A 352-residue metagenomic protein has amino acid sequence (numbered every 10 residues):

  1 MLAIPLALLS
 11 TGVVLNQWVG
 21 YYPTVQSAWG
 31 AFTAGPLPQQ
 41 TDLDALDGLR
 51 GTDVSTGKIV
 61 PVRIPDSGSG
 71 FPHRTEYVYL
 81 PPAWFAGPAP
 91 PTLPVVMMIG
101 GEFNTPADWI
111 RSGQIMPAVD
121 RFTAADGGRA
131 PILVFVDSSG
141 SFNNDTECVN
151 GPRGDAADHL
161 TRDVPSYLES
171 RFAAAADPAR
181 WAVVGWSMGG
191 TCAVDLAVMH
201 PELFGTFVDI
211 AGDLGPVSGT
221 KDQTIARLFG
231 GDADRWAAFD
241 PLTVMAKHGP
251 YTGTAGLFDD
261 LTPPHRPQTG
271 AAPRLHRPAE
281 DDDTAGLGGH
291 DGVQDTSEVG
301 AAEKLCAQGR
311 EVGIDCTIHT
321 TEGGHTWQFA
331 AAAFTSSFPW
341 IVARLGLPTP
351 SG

Functional and structural regions predicted by a protein language model:
M1-G352: Non-catalytic cap/lid and distal C-terminal segments of serine-dependent acyl enzymes
